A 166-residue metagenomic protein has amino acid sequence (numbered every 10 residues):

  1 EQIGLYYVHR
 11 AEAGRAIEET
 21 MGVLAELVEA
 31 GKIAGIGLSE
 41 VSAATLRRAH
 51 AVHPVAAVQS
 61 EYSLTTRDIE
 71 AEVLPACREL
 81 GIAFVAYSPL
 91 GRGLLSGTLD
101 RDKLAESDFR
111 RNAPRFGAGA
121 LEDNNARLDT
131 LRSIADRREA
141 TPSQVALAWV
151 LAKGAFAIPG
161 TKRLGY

Functional and structural regions predicted by a protein language model:
E1-D68, E72: Glycine/proline-rich, positively charged, aromatic-decorated active-site loop/lid region on the catalytic face
I3, A16, I36, V58 (+4 more regions): Conserved, mostly hydrophobic/aromatic
L5, V28, P89, A120-Y166: Conserved short secondary-structure transition element at the edge of the structured enzyme core that lines
L24, E70-C77, R132, L147: Short amphipathic alpha-helical segments and helix-helix/interface helices
S42, Y62-T66, S88-L95, W149: Glycine-rich beta-alpha junction loops
I69-S107, T141: Aromatic-lined glycan-binding groove of carbohydrate-active enzymes
R111-E122: A short acidic, glycine-rich active-site loop that binds or catalyzes chemistry on phosphate/adenosine moieties
